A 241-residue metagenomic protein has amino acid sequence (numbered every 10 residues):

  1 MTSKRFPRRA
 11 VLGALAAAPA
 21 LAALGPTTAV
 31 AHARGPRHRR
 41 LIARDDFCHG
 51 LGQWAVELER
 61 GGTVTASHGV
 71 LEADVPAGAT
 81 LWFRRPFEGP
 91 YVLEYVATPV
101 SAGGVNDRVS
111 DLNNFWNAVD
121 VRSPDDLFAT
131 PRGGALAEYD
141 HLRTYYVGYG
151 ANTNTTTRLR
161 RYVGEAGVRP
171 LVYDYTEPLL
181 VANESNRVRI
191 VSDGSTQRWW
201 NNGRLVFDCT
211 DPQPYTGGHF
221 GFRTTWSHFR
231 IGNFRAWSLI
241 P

Functional and structural regions predicted by a protein language model:
M1, P26-T27, N154-T155: Intrinsically disordered/low-complexity terminal segments and short unstructured peptides
M1-F6, A17-A20, V30: N-terminal secretory signal peptides
S3-L12, P26: Twin-arginine (Tat) signal peptide motif
A10-G13, P19-A22, R39, D140: Intrinsic-disorder/low-complexity peptide segments enriched for small residues
L15-A16, D211: Enrichment for repetitive, rod-forming helical segments
A17-P26, W199: Hydrophobic membrane-targeting signal helices
L24-R34: C-terminal region of N-terminal signal peptides and the immediate post-cleavage residues of exported proteins
H32-P241: Extracellular glycan-recognition regions
